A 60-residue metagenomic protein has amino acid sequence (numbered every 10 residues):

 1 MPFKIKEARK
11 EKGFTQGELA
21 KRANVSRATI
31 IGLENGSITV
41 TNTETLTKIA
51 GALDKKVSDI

Functional and structural regions predicted by a protein language model:
M1-E11: A short, Lys/Arg-rich alpha-helix, primarily the initiator
K4, T15, N42-T45, K56: Residues that mark the N-terminal boundary/hinge immediately upstream of a DNA-recognition element
R9, E34-N35, L53: N-terminal regions of proteins, emphasizing targeting and processing segments when present
K10, K21, G51: Alpha-helical residues within the helix-turn-helix
E11, V40-T41: Residue-level recognition of alpha-helix initiation/capping sites
F14-L33, S37: Short alpha-helical DNA-recognition segment
N24, E44-D59: DNA major-groove recognition helix of helix-turn-helix/homeodomain DNA-binding modules
